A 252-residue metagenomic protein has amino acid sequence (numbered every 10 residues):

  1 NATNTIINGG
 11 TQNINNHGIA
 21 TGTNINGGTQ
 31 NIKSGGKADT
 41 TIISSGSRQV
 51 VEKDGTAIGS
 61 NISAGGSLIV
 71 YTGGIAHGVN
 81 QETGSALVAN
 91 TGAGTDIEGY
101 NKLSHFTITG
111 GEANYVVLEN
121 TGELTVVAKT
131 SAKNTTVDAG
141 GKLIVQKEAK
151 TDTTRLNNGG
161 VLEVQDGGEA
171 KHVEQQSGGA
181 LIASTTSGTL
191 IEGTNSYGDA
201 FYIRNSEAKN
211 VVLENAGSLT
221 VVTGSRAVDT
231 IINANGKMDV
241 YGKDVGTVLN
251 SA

Functional and structural regions predicted by a protein language model:
T3, G10-Q12, G18-T21, G28-Q30 (+23 more regions): The right-handed parallel beta-helix/beta-solenoid scaffold, focusing on the short coil/turn and N-cap positions
I62: Calmodulin-binding IQ motif alpha-helix
I97-N101, T194: Low-complexity repetitive segments in secreted/extracellular proteins
